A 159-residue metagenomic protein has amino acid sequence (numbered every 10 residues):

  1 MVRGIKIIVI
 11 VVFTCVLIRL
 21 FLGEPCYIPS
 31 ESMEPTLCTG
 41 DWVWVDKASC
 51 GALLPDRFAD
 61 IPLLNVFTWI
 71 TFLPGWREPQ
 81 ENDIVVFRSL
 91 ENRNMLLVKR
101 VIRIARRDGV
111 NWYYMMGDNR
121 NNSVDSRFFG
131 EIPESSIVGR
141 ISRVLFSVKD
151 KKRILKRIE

Functional and structural regions predicted by a protein language model:
M1-E159: Extended hydrophobic leader/signal-anchor segments used for secretion and membrane insertion
